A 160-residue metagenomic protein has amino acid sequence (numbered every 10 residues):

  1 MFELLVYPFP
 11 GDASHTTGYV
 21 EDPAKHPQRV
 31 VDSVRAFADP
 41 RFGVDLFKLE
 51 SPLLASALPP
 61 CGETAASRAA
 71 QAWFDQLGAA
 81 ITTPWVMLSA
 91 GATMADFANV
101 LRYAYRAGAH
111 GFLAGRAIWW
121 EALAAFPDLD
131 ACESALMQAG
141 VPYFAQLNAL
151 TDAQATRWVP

Functional and structural regions predicted by a protein language model:
M1-L5, E50, V86-S89: A cross-family glycoside hydrolase active-site/sugar-binding cleft signature
E3, F47, G115: Conserved, mostly hydrophobic/aromatic
P8-A80, A98-A107: Alpha/beta enzyme core
E50, A66, S89-T93, L136: Glycine- and other small-residue-rich loops at beta-strand/loop junctions that grip anionic moieties
S51-L53, A107-A124: Glycine-rich phosphate-binding active-site loops on the catalytic face of alpha/beta enzymes
L54-S56, A92-A98, W119, Q154: Anaerobic metallocofactor- and corrinoid-dependent redox/one-carbon enzyme cores, especially those from methanogenesis
L77-T93: Short beta-strand/loop segments at the ligand-binding rim of alpha/beta enzyme cores
W119-V159: C-terminal helical cap(s) of enzyme catalytic domains, especially alpha/beta-barrels
